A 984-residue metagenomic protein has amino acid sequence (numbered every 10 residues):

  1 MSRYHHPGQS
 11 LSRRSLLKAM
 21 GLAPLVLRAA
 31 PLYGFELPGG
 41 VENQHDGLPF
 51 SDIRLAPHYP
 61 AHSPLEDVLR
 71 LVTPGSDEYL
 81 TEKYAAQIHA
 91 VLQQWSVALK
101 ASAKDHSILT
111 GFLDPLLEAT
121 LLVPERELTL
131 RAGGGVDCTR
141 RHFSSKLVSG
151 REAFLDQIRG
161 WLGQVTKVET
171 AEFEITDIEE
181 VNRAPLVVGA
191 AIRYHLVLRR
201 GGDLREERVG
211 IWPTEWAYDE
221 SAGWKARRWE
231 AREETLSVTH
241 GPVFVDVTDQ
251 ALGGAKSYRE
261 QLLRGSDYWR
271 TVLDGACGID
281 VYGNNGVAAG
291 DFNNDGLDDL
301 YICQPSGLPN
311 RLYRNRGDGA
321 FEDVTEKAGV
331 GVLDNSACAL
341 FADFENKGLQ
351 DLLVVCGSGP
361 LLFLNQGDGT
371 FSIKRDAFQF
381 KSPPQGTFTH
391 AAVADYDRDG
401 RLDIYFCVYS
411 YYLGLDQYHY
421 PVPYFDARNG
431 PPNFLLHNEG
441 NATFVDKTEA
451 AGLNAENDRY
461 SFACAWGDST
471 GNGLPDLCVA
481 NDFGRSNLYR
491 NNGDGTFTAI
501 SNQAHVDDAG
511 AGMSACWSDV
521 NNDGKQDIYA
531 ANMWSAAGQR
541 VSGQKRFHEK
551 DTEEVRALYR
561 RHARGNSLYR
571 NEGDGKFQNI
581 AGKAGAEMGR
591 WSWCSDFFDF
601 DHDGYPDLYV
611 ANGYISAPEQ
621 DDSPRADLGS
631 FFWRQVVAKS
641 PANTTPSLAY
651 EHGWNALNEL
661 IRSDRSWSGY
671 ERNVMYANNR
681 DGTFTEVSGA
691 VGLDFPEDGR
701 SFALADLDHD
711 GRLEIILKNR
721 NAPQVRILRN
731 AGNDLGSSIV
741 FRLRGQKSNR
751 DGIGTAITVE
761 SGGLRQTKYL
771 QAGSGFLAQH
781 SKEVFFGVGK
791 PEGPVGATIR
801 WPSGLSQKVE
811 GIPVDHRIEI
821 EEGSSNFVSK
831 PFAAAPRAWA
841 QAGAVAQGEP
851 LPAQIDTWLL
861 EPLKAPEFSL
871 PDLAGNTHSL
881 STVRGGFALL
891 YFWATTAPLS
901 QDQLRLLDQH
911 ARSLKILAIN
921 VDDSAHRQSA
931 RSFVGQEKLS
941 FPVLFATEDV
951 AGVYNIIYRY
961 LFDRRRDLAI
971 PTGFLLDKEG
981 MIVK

Functional and structural regions predicted by a protein language model:
M1-L25, F35-G40: N-terminal secretory signal peptides
D105-R183: A solvent-exposed, acidic/Ser-Thr-rich amphipathic alpha-helical stretch
N284-F292, A337-E345, Q350, L364 (+5 more regions): Beta-propeller blade termini
D299-Q304, D351-C356, I404-V408, D476-N481 (+4 more regions): Hydrophobic beta-strand segments that make up the repeating blades of beta-propeller and related beta-repeat
R662-N673, N678, T683-G699, A703-K864: Gly/Ser/Thr/Pro-enriched helix-cap/hinge segments flanking short amphipathic alpha-helices
L880-P898: Short active-site neighborhood of thiol/selenol oxidoreductases, capturing the structured segment around
T896-L939, V950-Y958: Structural microenvironment flanking redox-active thiols in thiol-disulfide oxidoreductases
E937-L939, E948-K984: Thiol/disulfide oxidoreductase modules built on the thioredoxin-like
